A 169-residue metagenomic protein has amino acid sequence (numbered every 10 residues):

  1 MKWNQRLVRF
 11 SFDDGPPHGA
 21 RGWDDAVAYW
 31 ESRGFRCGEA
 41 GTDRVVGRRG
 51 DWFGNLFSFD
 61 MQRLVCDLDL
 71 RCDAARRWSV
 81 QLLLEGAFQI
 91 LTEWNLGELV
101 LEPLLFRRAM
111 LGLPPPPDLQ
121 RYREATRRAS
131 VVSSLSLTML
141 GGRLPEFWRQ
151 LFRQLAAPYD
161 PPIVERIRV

Functional and structural regions predicted by a protein language model:
M1-F12, H18-V169: Ser/Thr-rich, low-complexity intrinsically disordered terminal regions
